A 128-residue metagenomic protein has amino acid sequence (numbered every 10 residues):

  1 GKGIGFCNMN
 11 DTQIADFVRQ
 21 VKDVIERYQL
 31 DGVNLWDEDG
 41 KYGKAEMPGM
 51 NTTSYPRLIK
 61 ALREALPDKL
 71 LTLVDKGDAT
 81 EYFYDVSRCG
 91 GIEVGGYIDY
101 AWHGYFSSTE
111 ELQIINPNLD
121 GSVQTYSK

Functional and structural regions predicted by a protein language model:
G1-K128: Chitinase-like catalytic core of GlcNAc-active glycosidases
